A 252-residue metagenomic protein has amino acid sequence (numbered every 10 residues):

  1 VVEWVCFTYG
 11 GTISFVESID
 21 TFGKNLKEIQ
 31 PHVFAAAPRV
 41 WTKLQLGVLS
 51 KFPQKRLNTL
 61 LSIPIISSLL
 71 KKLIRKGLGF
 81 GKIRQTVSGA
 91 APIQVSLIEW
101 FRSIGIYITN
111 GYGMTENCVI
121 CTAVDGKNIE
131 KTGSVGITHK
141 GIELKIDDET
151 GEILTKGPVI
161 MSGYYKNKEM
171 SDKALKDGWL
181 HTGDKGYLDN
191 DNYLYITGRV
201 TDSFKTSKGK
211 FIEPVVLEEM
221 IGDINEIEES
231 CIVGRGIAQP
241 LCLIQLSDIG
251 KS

Functional and structural regions predicted by a protein language model:
V1-S14, K27-H32: Conserved short alpha-helical elements in the N-terminal third of ANL/AMP-binding
V5, H32-A36, L44-E130, E143 (+1 more regions): Gly/Ser/Thr-rich phosphate-binding loop
G10, A90, G113, G157 (+1 more regions): Conserved G/P- and acidic residue-centered "switch" motifs that form tight phosphate/ATP-binding loops in soluble
G10-S18, T109, G209: Short beta-strand->loop structural element characteristic of the AMP-binding/adenylate-forming
G23, K71-R75, D172, E218: Short hydrophobic/charged patches on amphipathic alpha-helices used for structural packing and interfaces
R39-T42, A91-P92, V159, R199: Alpha-helix/helix-capping structural signal
T138, K145-D147, E152-T206, D223: Conserved ATP-binding/catalytic segment of the ANL
K185, D223-D248: C-terminal boundary motif of the adenylate-forming
